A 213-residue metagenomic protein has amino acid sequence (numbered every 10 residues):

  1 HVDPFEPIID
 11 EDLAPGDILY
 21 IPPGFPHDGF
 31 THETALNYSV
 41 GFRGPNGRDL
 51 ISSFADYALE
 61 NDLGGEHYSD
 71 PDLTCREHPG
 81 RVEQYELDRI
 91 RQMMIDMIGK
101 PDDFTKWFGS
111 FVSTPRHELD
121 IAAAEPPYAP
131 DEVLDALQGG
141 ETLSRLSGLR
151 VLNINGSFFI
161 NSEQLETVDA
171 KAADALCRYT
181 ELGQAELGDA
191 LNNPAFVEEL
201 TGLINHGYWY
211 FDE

Functional and structural regions predicted by a protein language model:
H1-P15, Q184-P194: A short beta-strand-loop-beta hairpin characteristic of the jelly-roll/cupin
P7, P15, T34, R145-S147 (+1 more regions): A generic structural signal for well-ordered coil/turn residues at beta-strand boundaries that shape enzyme active-site
E11-P26, F30: Conserved metal-binding segment of the jelly-roll/cupin
P26-D103: A conserved active-site cap/scaffold subdomain adjacent to cofactor or substrate pockets
G99-R178, T201, D212-E213: Acidic, low-complexity/disordered tracts enriched in E/D and polar residues
Y179-L182, H206: Surface-exposed polar/charged interaction patches
L191-N205: Short amphipathic alpha-helical interaction segments
